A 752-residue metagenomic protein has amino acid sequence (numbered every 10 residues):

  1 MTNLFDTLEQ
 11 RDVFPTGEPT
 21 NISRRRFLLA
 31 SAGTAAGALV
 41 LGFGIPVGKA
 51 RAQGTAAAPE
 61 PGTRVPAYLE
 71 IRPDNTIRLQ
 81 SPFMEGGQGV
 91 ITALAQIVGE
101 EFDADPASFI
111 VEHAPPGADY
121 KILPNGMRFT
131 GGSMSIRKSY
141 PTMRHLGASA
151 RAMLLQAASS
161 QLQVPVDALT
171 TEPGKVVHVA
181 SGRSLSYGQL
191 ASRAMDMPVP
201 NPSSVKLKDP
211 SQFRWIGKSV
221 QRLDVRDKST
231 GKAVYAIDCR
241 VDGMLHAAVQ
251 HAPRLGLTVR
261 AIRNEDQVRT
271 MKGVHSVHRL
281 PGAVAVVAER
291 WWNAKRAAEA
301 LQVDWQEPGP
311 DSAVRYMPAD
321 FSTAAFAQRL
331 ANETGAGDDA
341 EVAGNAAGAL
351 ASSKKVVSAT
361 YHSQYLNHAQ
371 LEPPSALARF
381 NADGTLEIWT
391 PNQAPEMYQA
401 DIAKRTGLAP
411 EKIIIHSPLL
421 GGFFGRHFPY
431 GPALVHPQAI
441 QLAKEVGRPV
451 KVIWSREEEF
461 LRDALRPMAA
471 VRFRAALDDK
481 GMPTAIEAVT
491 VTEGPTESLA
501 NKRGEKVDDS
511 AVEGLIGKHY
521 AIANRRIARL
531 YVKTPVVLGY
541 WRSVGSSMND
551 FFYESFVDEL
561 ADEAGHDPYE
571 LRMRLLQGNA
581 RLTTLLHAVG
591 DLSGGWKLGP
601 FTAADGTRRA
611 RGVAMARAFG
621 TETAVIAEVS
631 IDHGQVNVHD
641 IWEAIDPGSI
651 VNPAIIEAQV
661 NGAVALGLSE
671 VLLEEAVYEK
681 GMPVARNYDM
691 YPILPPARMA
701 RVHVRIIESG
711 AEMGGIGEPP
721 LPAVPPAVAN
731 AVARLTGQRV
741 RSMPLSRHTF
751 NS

Functional and structural regions predicted by a protein language model:
T2-I45, A52-S752: Cofactor-binding beta-sheet edge motifs in enzyme active sites
